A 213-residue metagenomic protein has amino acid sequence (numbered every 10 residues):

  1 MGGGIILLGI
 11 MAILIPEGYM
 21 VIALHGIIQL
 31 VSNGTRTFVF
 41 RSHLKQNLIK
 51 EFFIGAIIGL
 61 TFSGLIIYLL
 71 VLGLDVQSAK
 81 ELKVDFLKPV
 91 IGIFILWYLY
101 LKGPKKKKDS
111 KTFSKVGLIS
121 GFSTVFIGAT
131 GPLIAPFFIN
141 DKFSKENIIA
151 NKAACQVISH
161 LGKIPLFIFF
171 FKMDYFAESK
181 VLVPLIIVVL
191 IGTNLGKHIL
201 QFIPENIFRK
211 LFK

Functional and structural regions predicted by a protein language model:
M1-L7, F126-A135: Transmembrane helix boundary and interhelical junction motifs in multipass membrane proteins
I6-M20, V39-G121, V125, D141 (+1 more regions): Juxtamembrane transmembrane-helix boundary motif
G18-I27, N47-I49, K142-A154: Membrane-interface alpha-helices at helix entry/exit sites of multi-pass transporters
H25-Q29, F53, K152-Q156, V181-I186: Short hydrophobic/aromatic, small-residue-rich stretches within specific transmembrane helices of secondary active
Q29-F40, S63, I67, S159-F167 (+1 more regions): Alpha-helical transmembrane segments and their lipid-water interface positions in multi-pass membrane proteins
K107-K111, G128-L133, S144-N147: Short, structured loop/turn "capping" segments at alpha-beta junctions
P136-K142: Helix-loop junctions at the membrane interface of multi-pass solute transporters
N147-F167, S179-K180: Hydrophobic alpha-helical transmembrane segments of multi-pass integral membrane proteins, especially transporters
